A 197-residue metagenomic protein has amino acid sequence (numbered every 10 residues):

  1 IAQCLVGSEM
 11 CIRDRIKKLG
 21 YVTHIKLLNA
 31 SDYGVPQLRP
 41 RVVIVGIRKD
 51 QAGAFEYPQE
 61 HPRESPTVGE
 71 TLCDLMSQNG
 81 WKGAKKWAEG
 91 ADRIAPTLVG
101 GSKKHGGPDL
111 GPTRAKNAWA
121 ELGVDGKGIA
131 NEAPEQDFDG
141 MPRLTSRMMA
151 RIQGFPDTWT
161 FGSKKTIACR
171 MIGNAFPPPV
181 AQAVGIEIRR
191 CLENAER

Functional and structural regions predicted by a protein language model:
I1-G7, I12: Single conserved hydrophobic/aromatic residue that forms the stacking wall/gate of nucleotide- or nucleobase-binding
Q3, A30, V42, C169: Short glycine- and Lys/Arg-enriched binding-loop motifs that mark or flank ligand-binding interfaces
I12-D14, G173: Short, low-complexity export/processing leader segments characterized by acidic and small residues
R15-L19: Alpha-helical structural signal in soluble globular domains
Y21-D32: Conserved S-adenosyl-L-methionine
S31-Y33, K49-Q51, S102-H105, T166: Short, solvent-exposed loop/turn segments at secondary-structure junctions
G34-A88, A95, P108: Flexible, glycine-/basic-rich loop-and-beta segments that form/coincide with the SAM-dependent methyltransferase
M76-R197: C-terminal target-recognition/interaction regions appended to catalytic cores
